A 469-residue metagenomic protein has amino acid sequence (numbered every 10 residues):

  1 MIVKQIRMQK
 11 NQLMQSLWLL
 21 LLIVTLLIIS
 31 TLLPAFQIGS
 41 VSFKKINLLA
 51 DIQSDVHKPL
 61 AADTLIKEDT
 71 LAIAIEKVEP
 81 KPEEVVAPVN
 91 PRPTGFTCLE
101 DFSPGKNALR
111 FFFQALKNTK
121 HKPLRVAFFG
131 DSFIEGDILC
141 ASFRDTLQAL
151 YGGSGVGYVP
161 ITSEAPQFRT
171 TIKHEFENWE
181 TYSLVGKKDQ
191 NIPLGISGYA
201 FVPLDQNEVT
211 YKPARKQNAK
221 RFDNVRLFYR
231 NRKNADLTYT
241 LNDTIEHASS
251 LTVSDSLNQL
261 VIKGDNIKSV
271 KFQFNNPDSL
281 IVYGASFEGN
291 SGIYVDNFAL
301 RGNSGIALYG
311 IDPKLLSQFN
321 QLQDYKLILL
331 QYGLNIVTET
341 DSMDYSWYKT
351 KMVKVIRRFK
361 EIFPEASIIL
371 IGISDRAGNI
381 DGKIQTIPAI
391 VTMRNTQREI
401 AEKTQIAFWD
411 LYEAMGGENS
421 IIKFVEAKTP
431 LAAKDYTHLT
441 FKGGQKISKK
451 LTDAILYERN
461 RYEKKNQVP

Functional and structural regions predicted by a protein language model:
M1-M14: N-terminal Lys/Arg-rich, disordered targeting/topogenic segments
L17-P34: Hydrophobic membrane-insertion alpha-helices, especially the h-region of bacterial N-terminal signal peptides
F36-V85: Juxtamembrane proline-rich low-complexity "stalk" or linker regions positioned immediately after a signal peptide
K67, L71-R169, P430, T440-F441: Long, contiguous interaction/targeting segments characteristic of exported/extracellular or secretory-pathway proteins
K122-G130, E135, L139, G292-G382 (+3 more regions): Conserved, compact domain cores that house catalytic/ligand-binding motifs in diverse enzymes and effector modules
E135-L241, L251-T350, H438: Conserved SGNH/GDSL esterase-like catalytic core that processes O-acyl groups on lipids and polysaccharides
E246-S249: Terminal transmembrane helix and immediately flanking juxtamembrane interfaces of multi-pass membrane proteins
D312-P313, D375-P469: Catalytic His-Asp segment of secreted/periplasmic serine-dependent ester chemistry enzymes
